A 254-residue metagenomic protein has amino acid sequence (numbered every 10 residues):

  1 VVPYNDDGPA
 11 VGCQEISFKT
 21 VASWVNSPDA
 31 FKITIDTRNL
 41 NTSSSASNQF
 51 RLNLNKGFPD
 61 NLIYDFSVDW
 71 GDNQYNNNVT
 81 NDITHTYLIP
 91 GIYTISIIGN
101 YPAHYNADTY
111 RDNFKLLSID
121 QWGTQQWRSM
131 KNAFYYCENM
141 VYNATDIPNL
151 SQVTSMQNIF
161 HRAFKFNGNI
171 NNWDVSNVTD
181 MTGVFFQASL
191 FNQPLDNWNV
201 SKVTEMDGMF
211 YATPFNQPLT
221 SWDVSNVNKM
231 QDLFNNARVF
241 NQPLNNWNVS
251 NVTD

Functional and structural regions predicted by a protein language model:
V2-D6, I98-N100: Beta-strand-rich extracellular modules
Y4-S23: Extracellular fibronectin type III
S23-D254: Negatively charged
